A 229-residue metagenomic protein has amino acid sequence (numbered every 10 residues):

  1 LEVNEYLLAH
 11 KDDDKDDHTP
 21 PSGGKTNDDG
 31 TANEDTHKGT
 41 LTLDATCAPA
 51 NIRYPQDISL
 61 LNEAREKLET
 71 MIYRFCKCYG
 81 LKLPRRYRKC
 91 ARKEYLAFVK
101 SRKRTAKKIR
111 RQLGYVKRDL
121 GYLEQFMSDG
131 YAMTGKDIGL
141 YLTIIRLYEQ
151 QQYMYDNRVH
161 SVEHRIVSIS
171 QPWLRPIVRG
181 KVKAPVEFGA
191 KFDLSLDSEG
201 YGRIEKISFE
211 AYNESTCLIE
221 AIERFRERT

Functional and structural regions predicted by a protein language model:
L1-Q171: Active-site- or DNA-interface-adjacent structural scaffold in DNA-acting proteins
S168-I169, W173-T229: Short, well-ordered secondary-structure "scaffold" segments embedded in the functional core of diverse domains
